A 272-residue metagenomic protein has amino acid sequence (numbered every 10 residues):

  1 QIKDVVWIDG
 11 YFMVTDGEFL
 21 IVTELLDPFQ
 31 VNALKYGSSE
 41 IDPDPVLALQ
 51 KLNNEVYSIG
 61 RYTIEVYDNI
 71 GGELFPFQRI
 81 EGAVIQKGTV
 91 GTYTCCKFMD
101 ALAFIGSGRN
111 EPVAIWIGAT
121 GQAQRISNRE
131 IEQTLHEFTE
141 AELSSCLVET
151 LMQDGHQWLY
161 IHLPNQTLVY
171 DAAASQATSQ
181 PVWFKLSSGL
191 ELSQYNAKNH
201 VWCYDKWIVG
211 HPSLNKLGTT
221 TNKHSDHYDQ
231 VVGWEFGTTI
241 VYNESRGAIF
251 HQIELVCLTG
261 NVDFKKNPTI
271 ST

Functional and structural regions predicted by a protein language model:
Q1-L147, W183-E191: Beta-propeller and closely related beta-pinwheel folds
Q86-L102, S107-T272: Beta-sheet repeat architectures centered on beta-propellers
